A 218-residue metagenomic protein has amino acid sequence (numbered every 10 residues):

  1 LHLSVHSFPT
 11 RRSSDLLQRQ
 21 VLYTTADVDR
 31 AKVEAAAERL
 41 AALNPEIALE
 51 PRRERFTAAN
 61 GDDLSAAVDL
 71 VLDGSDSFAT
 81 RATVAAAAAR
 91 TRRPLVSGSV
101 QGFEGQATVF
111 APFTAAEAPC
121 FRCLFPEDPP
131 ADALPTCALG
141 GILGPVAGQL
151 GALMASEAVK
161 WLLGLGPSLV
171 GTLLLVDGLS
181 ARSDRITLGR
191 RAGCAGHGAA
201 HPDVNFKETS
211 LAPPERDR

Functional and structural regions predicted by a protein language model:
L1-S13: Short, small-residue-biased leader/transition segments that mark boundaries at the very start of proteins
R11-R218: Adenine nucleotide-associated cytosolic modules
